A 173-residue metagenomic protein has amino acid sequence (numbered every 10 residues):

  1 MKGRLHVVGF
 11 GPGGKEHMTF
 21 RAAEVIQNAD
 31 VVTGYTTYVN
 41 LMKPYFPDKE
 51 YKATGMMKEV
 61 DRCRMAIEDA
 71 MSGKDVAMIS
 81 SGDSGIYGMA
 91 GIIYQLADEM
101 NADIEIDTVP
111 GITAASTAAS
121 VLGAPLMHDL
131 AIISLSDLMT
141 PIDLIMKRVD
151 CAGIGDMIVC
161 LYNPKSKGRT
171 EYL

Functional and structural regions predicted by a protein language model:
M1-I106, T117: Class I S-adenosyl-L-methionine
L5-V7, V76, I154-L173: A contiguous loop/helix-start segment that scaffolds small-molecule binding in enzyme catalytic cores
G14, G88-G155: Class I SAM-dependent methyltransferase SAM-binding "motif I" and its flanking Rossmann-like core
T54, S81, I133, L161-P164: Conserved short-loop catalytic and cofactor-binding motifs
D83-S84, S136-M139, P164-K167: Short histidine/acidic/glycine/proline-rich micro-motifs that form metal- and phosphate-coordinating active-site loops
